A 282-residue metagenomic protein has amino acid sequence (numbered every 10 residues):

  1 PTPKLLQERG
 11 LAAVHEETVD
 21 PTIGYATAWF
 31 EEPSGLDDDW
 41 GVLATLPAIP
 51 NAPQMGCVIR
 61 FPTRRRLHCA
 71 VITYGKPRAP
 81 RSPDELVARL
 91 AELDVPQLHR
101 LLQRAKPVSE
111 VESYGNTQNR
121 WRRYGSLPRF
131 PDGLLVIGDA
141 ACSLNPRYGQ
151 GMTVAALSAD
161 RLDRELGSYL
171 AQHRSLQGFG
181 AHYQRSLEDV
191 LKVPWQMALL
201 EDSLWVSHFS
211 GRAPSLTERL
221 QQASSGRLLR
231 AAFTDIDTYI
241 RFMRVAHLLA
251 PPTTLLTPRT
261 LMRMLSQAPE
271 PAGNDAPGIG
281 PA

Functional and structural regions predicted by a protein language model:
P1-D94: Predominantly flavin-linked oxidoreductase catalytic cores and closely associated redox partners
P3-K4, P83-D84, L157-D160, Q222 (+1 more regions): A structural signal for well-ordered alpha-helical segments within the folded catalytic domains of diverse enzymes
R9, L93, A105, A246-L249 (+1 more regions): Alpha-helix boundary/capping residues
A28-F30, V58-R60, C69, L90 (+5 more regions): Generic structural hydrophobic/aromatic packing signal, biased to beta-strands
R64, P77-V190: FAD/FMN-dependent oxidoreductases across multiple families
R66-Y74, C142-T153, S215-A232, A282: Short secondary-structure transition/capping segments
R164-A282: C-terminal helical "tail/cap" subdomain of flavin- and related membrane-associated enzymes
